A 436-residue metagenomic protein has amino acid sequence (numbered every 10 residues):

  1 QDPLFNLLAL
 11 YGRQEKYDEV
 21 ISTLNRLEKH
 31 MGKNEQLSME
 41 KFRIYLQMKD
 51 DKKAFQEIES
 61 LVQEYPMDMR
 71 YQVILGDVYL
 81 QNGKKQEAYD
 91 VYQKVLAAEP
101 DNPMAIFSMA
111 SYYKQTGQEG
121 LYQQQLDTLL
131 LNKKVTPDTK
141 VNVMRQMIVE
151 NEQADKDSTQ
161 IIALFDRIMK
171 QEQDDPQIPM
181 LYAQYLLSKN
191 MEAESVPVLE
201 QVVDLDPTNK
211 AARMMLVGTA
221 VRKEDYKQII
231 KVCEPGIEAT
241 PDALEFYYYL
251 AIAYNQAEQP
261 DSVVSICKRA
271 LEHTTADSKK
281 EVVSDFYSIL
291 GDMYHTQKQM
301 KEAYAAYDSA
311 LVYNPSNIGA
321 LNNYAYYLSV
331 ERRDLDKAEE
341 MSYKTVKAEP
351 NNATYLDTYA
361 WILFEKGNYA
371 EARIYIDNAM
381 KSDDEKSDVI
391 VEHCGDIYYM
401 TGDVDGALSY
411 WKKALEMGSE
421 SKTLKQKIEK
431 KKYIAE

Functional and structural regions predicted by a protein language model:
Q1-G402, K412-E436: Alpha-solenoid helical repeat scaffolds
D405: Residues that scaffold, gate, or flank divalent-cation-dependent active/transport sites
S409: DNA/chromatin major-groove-contacting recognition/catalytic segments
